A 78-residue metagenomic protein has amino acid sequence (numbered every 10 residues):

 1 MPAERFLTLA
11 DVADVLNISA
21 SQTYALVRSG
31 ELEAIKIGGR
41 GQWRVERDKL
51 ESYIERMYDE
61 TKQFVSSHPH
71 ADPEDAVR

Functional and structural regions predicted by a protein language model:
M1-A25, S29, R47-R78: Basic Lys/Arg-rich amphipathic helical interaction modules
L26, G39-R40: Residue-level "edge-of-site" marker
E33-I37: Beta-hairpin "wing" of winged helix-turn-helix
G41-E46: Minor-groove-contacting beta-hairpin "wing" of winged helix-turn-helix DNA-binding domains
